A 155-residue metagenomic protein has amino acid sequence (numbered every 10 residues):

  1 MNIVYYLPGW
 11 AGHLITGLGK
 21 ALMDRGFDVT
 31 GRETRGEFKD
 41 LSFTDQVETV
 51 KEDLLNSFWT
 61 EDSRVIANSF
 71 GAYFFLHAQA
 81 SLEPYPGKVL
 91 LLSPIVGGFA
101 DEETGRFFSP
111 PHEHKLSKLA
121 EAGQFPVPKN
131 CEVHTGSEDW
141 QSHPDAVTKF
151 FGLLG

Functional and structural regions predicted by a protein language model:
N2-E61: Active-site catalytic motif of lipid deacylating hydrolases and related acyltransferases
Y5-G9, N68, T135: The conserved beta1-alpha1 loop
T34-E37, L90-F99: Active-site nucleophile loop of the alpha/beta-hydrolase fold
I66-L76: Gly/Ala-rich beta-loop-alpha elbow adjacent to hydrolase catalytic centers
T104-Q124: Active-site nucleophile elbow and catalytic-triad environment of alpha/beta-hydrolase enzymes
V127-P128, E132-T135: Short beta-strand/loop motif that positions the catalytic acidic residue of the alpha/beta-hydrolase fold
W140-A146: Conserved alpha/beta-hydrolase "acid-adjacent" motif
